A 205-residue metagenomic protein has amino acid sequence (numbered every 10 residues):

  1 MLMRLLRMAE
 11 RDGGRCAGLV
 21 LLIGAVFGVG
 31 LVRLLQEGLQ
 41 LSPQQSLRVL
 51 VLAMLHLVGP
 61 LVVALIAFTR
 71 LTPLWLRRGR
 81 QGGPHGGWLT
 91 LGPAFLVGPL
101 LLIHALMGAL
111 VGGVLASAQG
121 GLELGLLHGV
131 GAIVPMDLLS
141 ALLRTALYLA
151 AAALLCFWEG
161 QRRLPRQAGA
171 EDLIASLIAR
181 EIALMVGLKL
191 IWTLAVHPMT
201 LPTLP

Functional and structural regions predicted by a protein language model:
M1-E10, H85-L96, Q119-D137: Hydrophobic alpha-helical transmembrane segments
M1-M54, I191-P205: Hydrophobic alpha-helical transmembrane segments
G13, A17, L21, G86-L110 (+1 more regions): Selective transmembrane-helix segments that form parts of the transport pathway or gating/packing helices in multipass
F27-V29, Y148-F157, M185-L194: Hydrophobic core segments of alpha-helical transmembrane domains in multi-pass membrane transport and ion-translocation
L34-L55, M107-A146, A150, L155-S176 (+1 more regions): Membrane-interfacial helix-loop-helix connectors in multipass membrane proteins
L52-T72: Long, hydrophobic alpha-helical segments
L74-L91, Q167-A170: Short cytoplasmic-facing helical segments at TM-TM junctions of multi-pass membrane proteins
A170, S176-V196: Final/C-terminal transmembrane alpha-helix of multipass membrane proteins
